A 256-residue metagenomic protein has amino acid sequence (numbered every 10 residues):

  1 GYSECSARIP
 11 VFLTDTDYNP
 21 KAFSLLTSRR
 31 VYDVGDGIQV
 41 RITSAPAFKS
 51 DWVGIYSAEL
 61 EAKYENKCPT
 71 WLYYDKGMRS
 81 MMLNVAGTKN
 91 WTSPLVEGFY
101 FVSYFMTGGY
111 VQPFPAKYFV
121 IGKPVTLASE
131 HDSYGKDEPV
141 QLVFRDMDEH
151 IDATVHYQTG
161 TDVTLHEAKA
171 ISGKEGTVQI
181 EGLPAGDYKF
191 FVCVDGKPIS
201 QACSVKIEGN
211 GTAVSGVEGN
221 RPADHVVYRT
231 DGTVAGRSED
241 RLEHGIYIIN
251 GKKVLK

Functional and structural regions predicted by a protein language model:
G1-V140, R145-G209: Extended, solvent-exposed regions of the mature portions of secreted/cell-surface glycoproteins
Y157-E167, N210-K256: C-terminal outer-membrane/trafficking sorting elements
